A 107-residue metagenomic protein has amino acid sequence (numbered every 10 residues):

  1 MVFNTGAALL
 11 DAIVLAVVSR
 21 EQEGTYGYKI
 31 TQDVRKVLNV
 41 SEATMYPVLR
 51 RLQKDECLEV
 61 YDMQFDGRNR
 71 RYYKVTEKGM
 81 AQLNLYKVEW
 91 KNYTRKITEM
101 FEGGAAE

Functional and structural regions predicted by a protein language model:
V2-T44: N-terminal helix-turn-helix DNA-binding core of bacterial DNA-binding proteins
Q22, E56, F101-G104: A general structural signal marking secondary-structure boundaries and capping sites
Y46-R51: Short, hydrophobic-biased segments on the C-terminal half of alpha helices that form "recognition helices"
D55-N69, K74: Beta-hairpin "wing" of winged helix-turn-helix
N84-E107: Amphipathic alpha-helical dimerization/coiled-coil segments that flank or bridge DNA-binding/regulatory modules
